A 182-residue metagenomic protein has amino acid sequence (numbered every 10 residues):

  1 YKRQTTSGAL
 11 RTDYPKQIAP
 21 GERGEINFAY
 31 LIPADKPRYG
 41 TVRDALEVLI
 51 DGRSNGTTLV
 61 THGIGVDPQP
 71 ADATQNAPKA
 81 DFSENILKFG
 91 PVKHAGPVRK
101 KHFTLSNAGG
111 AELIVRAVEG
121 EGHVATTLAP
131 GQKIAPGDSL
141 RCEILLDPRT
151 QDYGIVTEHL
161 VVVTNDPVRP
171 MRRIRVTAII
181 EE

Functional and structural regions predicted by a protein language model:
K2-R23, G110-R141: Surface-exposed binding patches on compact interaction domains or structured appendages
A19-E25, P37-T41, H94, A135-G137 (+2 more regions): Surface-exposed coil/turn segments at beta-strand junctions on protein surfaces, enriched
I26-A34, C142-T150: Short, hydrophobic beta-strand segments
L31, L49-R53, D147, V163-P167: Beta-strand-rich extracellular modules
D35-E47, A95-F103, R149-V161: Short, solvent-exposed loop/turn segments enriched in Ser/Thr/Gly
D51-G110, P167-E182: Long, low-complexity ectodomains and other extracytoplasmic segments of secretory-pathway proteins
A125, A135-D138, C142, R149-Y153 (+2 more regions): Hydrophilic extracytoplasmic domains
